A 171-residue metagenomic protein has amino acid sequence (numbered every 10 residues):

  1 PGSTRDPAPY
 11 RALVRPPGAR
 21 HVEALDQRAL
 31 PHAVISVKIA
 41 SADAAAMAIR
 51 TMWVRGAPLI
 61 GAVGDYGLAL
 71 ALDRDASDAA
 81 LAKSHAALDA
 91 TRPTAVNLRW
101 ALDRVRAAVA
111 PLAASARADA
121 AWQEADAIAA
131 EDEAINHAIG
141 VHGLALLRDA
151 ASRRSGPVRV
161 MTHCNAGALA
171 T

Functional and structural regions predicted by a protein language model:
P1-A12: Polybasic, low-complexity association/targeting segments
R11-S115: Long amphipathic alpha-helical segments
L88, R92, E124-A134, A166-A170: Flexible, glycine/proline-enriched loop segments at strand-loop-helix junctions that form or flank small-ligand binding
A101, V105-A150: Small/polar-residue-rich loop-to-helix segments that shape phosphate-bearing ligand pockets
H142-T171: Internal active-site segments that recognize and position negatively charged phosphoryl groups and nucleotide moieties
